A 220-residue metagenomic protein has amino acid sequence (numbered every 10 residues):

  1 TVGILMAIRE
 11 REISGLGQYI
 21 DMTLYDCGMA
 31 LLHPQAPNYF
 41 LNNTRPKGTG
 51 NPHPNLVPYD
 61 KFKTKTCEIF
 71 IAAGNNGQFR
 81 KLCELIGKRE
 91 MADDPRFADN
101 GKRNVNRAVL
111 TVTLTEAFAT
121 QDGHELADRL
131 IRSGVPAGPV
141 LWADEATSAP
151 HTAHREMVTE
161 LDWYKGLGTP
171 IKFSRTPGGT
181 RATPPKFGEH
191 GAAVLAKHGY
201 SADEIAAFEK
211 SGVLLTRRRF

Functional and structural regions predicted by a protein language model:
T1-I69, A73, K81: Active-site-adjacent "lid/gating" segments in soluble enzymes
G28, E145-A149, T216: Beta-rich nucleic-acid/ligand-interaction surfaces
N55-S133, A137: Aromatic-enriched alpha-helical interface/lid elements that frame and gate functional surfaces
K88-M91, T152, Y200-S201: Helix N-cap/coil-helix junction residues
R132-R181: A glycine-rich dinucleotide-binding beta-alpha-beta segment and adjacent secondary-structure elements that constitute
L161-A207: Flexible, small-/acidic-enriched active-site or ligand-binding loops
D203-F220: Amphipathic terminal alpha-helices
